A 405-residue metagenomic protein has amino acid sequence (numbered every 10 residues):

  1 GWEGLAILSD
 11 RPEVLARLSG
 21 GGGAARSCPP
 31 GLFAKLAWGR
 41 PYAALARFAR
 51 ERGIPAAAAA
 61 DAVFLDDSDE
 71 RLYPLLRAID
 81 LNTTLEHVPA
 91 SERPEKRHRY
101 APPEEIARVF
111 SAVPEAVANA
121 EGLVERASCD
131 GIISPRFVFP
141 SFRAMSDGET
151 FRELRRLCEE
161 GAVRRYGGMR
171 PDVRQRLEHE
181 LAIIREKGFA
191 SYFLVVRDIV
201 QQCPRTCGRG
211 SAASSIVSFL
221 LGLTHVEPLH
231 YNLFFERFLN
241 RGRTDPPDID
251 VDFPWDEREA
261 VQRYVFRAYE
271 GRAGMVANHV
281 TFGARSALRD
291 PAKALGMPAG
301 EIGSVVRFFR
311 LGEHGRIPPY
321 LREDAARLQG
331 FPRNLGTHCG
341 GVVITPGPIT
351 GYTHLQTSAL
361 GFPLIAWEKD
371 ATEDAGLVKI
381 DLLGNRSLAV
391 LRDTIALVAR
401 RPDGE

Functional and structural regions predicted by a protein language model:
G1-E405: Alpha-helical scaffold/interaction cores of sigma-54-like transcription cofactors and many family A DNA polymerases
